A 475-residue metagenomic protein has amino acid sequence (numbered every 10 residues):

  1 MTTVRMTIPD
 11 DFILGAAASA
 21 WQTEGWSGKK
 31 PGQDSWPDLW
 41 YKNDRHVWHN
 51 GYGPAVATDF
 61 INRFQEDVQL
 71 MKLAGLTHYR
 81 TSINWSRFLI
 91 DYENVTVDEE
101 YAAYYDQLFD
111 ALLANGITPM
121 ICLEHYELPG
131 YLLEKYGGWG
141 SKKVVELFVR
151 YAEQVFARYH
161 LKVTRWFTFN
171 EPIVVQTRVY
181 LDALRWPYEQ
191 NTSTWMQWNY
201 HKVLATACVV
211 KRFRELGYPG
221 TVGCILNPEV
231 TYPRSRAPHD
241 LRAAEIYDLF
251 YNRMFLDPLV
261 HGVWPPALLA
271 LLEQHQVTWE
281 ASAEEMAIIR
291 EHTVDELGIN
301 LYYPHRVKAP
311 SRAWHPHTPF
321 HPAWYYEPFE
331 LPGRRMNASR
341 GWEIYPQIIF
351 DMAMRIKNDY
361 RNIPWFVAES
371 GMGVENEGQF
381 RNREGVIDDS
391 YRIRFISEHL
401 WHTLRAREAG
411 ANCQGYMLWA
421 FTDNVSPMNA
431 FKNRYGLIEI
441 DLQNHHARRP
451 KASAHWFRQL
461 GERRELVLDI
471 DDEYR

Functional and structural regions predicted by a protein language model:
T2-W48, D91-E93, A102-R475: Active-site region of glycoside hydrolase catalytic domains
D11-I13, I61, H78: A common structural microfeature
Q33-Q69: Aromatic- and Gly/Pro-rich amphipathic surface segment
G53-F60, N94-Y101, V144: Short secondary-structure transition/capping motifs
D59-E66, A74, I83, E100-Q107 (+2 more regions): Generic alpha-helix structural propensity
R63-N84, T118, E291-L297: Catalytic domains of carbohydrate-active enzymes, especially glycoside hydrolases
I83-V97: Glycine-rich, proline-tolerant flexible connector loops at the mouths of alpha/beta enzymes
